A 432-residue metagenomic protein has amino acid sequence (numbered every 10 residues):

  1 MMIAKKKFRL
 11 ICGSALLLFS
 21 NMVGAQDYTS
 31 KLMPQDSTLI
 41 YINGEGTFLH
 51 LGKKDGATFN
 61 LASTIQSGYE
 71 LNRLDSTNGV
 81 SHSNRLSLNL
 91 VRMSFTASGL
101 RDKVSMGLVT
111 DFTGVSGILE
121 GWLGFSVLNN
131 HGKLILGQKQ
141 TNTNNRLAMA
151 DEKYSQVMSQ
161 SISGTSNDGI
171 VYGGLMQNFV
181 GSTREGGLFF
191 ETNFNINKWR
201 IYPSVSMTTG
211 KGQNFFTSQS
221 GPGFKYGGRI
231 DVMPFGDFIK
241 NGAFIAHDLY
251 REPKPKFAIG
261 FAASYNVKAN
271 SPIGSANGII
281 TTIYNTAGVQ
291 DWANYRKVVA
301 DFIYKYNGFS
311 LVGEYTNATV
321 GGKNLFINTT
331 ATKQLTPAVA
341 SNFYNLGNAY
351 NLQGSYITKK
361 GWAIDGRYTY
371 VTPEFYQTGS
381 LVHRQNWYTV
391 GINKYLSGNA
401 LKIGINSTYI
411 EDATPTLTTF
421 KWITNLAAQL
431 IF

Functional and structural regions predicted by a protein language model:
M2-K6, L17, V23-T64, W199-R200 (+1 more regions): N-terminal periplasmic/intermembrane-space "pro-region" immediately following the signal or transit peptide
G44-E45, D75-N78, S105, G169-G174 (+5 more regions): Extracytoplasmic loops and strand-loop junctions of Gram-negative outer membrane beta-barrel proteins
F48-L74, V80-Q213, Q219-D237, P255-A258 (+6 more regions): Outer membrane beta-barrel
D75, R146-D151, F215-T217, S271-S275 (+3 more regions): Outer-membrane beta-barrel and related beta-rich outer-membrane complex signature in Gram-negative bacteria
V80-R85, F112-T113, N178-V180, S218-G223 (+5 more regions): Replace "Gram-negative outer membrane beta-barrel proteins" with "bacterial and organellar outer membrane beta-barrel
G221, D231-E374: Detector for outer-membrane/organellar transmembrane beta-barrel domains, recognizing the amphipathic beta-strand
Y226-D237, I392-K394, L401, T419-F432: Outer-membrane beta-barrel "beta-signal"
N307-E314, T389-N393, S397, K402 (+1 more regions): Gram-negative outer-membrane beta-barrel domains
